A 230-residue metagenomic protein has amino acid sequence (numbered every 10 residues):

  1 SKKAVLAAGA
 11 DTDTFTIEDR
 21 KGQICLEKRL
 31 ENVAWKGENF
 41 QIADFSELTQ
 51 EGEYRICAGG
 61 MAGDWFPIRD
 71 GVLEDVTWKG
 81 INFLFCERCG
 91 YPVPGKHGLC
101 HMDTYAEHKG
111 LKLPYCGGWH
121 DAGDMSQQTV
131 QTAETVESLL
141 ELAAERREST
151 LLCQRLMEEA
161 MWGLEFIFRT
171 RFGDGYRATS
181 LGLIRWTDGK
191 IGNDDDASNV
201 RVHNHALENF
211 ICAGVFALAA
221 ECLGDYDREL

Functional and structural regions predicted by a protein language model:
S1-G71: Ligand-binding face of N-terminal immunoglobulin V-set domains in extracellular IgSF glycoproteins
W35-K36, L48, I68-W78, S149-C153 (+1 more regions): Acidic/aromatic-lined carbohydrate-recognition and catalytic surfaces of CAZymes acting on diverse glycans
A58, V136-L151, E165-R169, I211-Y226: Well-ordered alpha-helical scaffold segments within catalytic/enzyme domains
M61-V130, E134: An acidic-aromatic substrate-binding cleft motif
K112-A122, R169-L230: Active-site lining segments of carbohydrate-active enzymes
S126-S138, R155-E158, W162, H203-G214: Aromatic- and histidine-enriched alpha-helix N-cap/loop-to-helix transition segments that scaffold the rims
R146-Q154, S198-V202: The substrate-binding groove and active-site-proximal loops of carbohydrate-active enzymes, especially glycoside
Q154-Y176: Carboxylate/His-rich catalytic cores and anion/metal-binding grooves
